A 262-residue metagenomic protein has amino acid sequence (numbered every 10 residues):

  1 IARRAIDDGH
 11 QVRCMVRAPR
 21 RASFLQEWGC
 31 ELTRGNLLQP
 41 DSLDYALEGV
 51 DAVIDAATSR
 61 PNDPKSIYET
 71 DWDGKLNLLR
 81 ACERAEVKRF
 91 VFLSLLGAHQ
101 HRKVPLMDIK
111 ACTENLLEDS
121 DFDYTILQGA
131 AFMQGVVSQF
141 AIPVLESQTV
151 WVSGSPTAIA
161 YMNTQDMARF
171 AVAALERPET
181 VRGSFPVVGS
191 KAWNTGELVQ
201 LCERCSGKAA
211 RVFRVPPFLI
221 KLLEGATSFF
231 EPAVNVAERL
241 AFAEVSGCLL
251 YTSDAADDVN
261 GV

Functional and structural regions predicted by a protein language model:
I1-Q11, R17-E27, L32, L38-D41 (+6 more regions): Oxidoreductase cofactor-interface core, primarily capturing Rossmann-like NAD(P)-dependent enzymes
L47, D51-I54: N-terminal Rossmann-like NAD(P) cofactor-binding module of classical short-chain dehydrogenase/reductase
I54-D55, F92: Redox-cofactor binding/interface segments in oxidoreductases and associated redox assembly factors
T58: Short glycine-/small-residue-rich Rossmann-like dinucleotide-binding loops
K75: Aromatic/hydrophobic pocket-lining residues that form the small-molecule binding cavity in soluble enzyme cores
Y251-D258: Conserved small/polar residues in nucleotide/adenosyl-binding loops
